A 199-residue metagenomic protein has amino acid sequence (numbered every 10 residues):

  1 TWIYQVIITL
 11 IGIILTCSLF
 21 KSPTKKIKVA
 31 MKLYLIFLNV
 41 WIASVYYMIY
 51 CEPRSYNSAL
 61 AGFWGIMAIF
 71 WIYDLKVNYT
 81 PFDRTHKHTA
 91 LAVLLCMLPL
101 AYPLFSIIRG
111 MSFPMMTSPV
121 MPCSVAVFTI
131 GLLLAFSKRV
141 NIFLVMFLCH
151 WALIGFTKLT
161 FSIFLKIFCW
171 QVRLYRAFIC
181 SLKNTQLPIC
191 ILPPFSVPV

Functional and structural regions predicted by a protein language model:
T1-I49: N-terminal topogenic module of multi-pass integral membrane proteins
Y4-T16, G62-K76, S124-F136, C169-N184: Hydrophobic cores of alpha-helical transmembrane segments in multi-pass inner/ER membrane proteins, independent
K25-I36, T85-L91, S137-M146: Membrane-interfacial loop-to-transmembrane alpha-helix junctions, especially the N-terminal start
F37-V45, L95-F105, L148-T160: Aromatic-anchored segments of alpha-helical transmembrane domains
I49-E52, L134-M146, L153-I167: Membrane-helix boundary connector in multi-pass membrane proteins
R54-T129: Membrane-proximal helix-loop-helix units in multi-pass membrane proteins
Y56-L60, F161-L174: Loop-to-transmembrane alpha-helix initiation sites
I189-V199: Short, highly charged, low-complexity non-transmembrane loops/tails of multi-pass membrane proteins
